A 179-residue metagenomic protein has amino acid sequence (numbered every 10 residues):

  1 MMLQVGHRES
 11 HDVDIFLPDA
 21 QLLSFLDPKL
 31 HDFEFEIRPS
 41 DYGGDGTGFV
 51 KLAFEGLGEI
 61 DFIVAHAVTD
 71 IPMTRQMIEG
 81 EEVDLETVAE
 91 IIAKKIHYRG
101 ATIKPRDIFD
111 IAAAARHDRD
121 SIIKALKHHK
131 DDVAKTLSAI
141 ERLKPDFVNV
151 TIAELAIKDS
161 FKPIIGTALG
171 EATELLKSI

Functional and structural regions predicted by a protein language model:
M1-I179: Compositionally biased terminal segments of proteins
